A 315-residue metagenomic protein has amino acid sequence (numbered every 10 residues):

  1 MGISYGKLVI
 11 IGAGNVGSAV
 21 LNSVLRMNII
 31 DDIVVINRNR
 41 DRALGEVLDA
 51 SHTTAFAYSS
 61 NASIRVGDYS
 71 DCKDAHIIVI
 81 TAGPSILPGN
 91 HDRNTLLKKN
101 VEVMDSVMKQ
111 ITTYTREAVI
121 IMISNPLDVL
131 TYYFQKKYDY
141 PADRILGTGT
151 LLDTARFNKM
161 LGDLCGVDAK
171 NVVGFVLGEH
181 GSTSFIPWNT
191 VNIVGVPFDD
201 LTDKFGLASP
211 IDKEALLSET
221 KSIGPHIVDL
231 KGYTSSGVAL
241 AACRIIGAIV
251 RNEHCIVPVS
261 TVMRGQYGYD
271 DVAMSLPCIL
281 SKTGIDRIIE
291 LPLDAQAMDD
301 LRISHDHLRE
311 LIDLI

Functional and structural regions predicted by a protein language model:
A13-G14: Glycine-rich Rossmann-fold phosphate-binding loop(s) that bind the pyrophosphate of adenine dinucleotide cofactors
G17-S18: N-terminal Rossmann-fold NAD(P) dinucleotide-binding loop
R26-D32, D139-A142: Conserved S-adenosyl-L-methionine
I36-H76, R309-L314: Conserved N-terminal Rossmann-fold NAD(P) cofactor-binding segment
S59-A118: Rossmann-like NAD(P)-binding element
D92-N158: Rossmann-like NAD(P)(H) cofactor-binding subdomain of soluble oxidoreductases
Y138-R144, D153-I315: C-terminal substrate-binding/catalytic lobe of Rossmann-fold NAD(P)-dependent dehydrogenases
